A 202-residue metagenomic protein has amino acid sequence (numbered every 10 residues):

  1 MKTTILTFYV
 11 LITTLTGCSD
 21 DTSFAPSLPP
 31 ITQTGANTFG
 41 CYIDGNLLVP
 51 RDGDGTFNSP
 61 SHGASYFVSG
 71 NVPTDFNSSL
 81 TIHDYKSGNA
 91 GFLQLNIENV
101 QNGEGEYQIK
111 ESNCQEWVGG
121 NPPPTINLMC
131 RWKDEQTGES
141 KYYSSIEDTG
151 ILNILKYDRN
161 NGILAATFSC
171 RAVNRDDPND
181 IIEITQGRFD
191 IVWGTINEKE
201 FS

Functional and structural regions predicted by a protein language model:
M1-C18: Sec-dependent bacterial lipoprotein signal peptides
T14-T38, K199-S202: Bacterial Sec-dependent N-terminal signal peptides
I31-V68, V72-P73: Start-of-domain marker
T34-A36, E147-T149, D177: Short beta-strand-initiation
G40, T81-H83, R171: Residue-level detector of beta-strand face positions
T56-R159: Surface-exposed helix/loop patches within compact recognition domains
G150-S202: C-terminal or internal capping secondary-structure element at the end of a domain, subdomain, or sheet
